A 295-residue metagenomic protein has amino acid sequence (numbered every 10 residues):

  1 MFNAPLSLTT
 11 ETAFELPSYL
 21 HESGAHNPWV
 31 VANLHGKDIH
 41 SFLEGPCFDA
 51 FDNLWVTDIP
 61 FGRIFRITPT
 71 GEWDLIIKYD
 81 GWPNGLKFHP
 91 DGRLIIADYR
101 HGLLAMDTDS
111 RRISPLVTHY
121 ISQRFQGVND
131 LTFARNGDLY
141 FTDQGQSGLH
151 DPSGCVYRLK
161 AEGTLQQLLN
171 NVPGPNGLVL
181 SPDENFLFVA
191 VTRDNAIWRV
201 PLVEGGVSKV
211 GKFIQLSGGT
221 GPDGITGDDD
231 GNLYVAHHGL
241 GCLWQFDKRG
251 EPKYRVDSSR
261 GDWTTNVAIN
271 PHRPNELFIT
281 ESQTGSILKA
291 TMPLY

Functional and structural regions predicted by a protein language model:
M1-P28, H150: Blade/loop signatures of beta-propeller domains
G24, L34-F51, Y79-G102, I121-L139 (+7 more regions): Beta-rich, blade/repeat-based domains predominating in secreted/periplasmic proteins but also intracellular
W29-G36, G71-I77, S114-I121, T164-N170 (+2 more regions): A short beta-strand motif characteristic of beta-propeller blades
F51, W55-I77: Beta-propeller domains
I59, Y99, Q144-G145, T192 (+3 more regions): Short loop/turn segments immediately following the C-termini of beta-strands
R63-F65, G102-L104, C155-Y157, A196-W198 (+2 more regions): A short loop-to-beta-strand structural motif that recurs across blades of beta-propeller domains
I67-E72, D107-R111, L159-G163, P201-G206 (+2 more regions): Short loop/turn segments that connect beta-strands within beta-propeller blades
F188-T220, I225: Anionic-ligand binding region
